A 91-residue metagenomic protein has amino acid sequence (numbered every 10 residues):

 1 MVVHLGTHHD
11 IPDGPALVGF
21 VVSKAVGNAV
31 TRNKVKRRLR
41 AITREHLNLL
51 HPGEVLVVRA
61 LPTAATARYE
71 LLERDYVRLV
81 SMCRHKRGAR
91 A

Functional and structural regions predicted by a protein language model:
M1-A91: Positively charged, solvent-exposed patches that mediate nucleic-acid binding
